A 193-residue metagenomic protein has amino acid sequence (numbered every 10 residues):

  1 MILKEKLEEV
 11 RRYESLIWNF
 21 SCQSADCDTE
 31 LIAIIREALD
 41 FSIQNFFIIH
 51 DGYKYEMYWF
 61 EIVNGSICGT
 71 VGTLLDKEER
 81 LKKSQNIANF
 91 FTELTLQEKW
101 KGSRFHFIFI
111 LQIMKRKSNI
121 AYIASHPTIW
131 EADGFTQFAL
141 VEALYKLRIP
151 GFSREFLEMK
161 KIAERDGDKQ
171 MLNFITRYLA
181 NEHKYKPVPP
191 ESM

Functional and structural regions predicted by a protein language model:
M1-L7, C27-K54, K77-L96, M114-T128 (+2 more regions): Amphipathic alpha-helical scaffolding segments comprising HEAT/armadillo-like alpha-solenoid repeats
E8-E37, Y58-K82, G102-R116, F135-P150 (+1 more regions): Structural detector for internal amphipathic alpha-helices that build alpha-solenoid repeat scaffolds
Y53, M57-Y58, L96-G102, P127-F135 (+2 more regions): Short coil turns that connect the paired helices of HEAT/ARM alpha-solenoid repeats
